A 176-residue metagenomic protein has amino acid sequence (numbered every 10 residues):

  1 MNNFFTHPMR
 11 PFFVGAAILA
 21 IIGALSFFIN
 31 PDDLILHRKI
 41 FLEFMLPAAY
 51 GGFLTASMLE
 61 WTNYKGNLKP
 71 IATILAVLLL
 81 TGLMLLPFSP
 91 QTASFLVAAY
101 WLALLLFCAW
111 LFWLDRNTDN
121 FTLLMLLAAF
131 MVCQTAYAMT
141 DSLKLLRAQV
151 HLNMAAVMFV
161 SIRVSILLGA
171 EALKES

Functional and structural regions predicted by a protein language model:
M1-S176: Hydrophobic alpha-helical transmembrane segments of multi-pass integral membrane proteins
